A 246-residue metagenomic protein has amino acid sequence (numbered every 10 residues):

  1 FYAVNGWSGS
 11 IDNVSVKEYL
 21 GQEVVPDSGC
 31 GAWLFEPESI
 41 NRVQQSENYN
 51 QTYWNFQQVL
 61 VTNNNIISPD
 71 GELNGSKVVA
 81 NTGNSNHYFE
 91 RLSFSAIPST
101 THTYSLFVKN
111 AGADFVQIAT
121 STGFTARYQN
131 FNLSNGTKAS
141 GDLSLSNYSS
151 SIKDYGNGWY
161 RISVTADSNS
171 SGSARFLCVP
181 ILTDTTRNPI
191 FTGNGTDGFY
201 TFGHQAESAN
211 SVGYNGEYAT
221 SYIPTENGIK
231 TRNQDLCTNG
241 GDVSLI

Functional and structural regions predicted by a protein language model:
F1-I246: Extracellular and organelle-lumenal recognition/adhesion modules and their flexible linkers in secreted
